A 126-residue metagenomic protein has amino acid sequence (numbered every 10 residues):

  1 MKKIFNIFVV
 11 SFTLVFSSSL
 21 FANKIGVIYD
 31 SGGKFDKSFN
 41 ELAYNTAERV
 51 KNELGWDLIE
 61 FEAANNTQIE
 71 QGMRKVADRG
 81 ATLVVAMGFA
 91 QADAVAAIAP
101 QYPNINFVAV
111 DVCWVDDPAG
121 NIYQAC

Functional and structural regions predicted by a protein language model:
M1-V9: Bacterial N-terminal signal peptides that target proteins for export
F16-A22: Sec/Tat signal peptide C-region and signal peptidase I cleavage site
I25-V50, I59-N66, F89-Q91: Extracytoplasmic "Venus flytrap"
A64, D111-W114: Short glycine-enriched loops at secondary-structure junctions
T67-G80: Short, well-structured alpha-helical segments in soluble
A81-F89, N106-V110: Periplasmic-binding protein-like
M87-Q101: Hydrophobic alpha-helical
D116-C126: Short beta-strand elements at the ligand-binding edges of bilobed clamshell
